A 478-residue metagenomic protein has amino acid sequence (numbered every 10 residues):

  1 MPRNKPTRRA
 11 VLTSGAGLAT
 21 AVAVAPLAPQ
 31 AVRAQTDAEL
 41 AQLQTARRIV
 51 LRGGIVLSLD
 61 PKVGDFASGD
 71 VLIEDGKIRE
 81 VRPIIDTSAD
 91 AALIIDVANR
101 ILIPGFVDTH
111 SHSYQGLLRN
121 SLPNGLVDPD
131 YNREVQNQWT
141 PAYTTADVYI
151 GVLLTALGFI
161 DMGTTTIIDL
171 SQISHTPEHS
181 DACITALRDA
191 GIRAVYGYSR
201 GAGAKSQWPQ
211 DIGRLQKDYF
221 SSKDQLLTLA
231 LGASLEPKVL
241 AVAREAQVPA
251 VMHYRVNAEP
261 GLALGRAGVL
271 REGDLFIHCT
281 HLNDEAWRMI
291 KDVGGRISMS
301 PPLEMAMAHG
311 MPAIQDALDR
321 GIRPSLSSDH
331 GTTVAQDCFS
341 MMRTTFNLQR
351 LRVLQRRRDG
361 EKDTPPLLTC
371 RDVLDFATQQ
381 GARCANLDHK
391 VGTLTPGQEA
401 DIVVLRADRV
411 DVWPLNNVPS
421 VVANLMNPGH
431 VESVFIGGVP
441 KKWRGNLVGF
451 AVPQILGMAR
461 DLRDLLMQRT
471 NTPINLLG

Functional and structural regions predicted by a protein language model:
M1-G69, E74-R79, D372-G478: Active-site microenvironment of metallo-dependent hydrolases
Q35, E39-A41, I173-W287: Metal-coordinating catalytic core of metallo-dependent amide/deamination hydrolases
T45-R52, T87-D130, L153, L157-D161: Replace "His-x-His-based motif
G54, V71, G76, N99 (+13 more regions): Divalent metal-coordination and catalytic microenvironments
L117-V148, N257-G273, V293-R296, T344-L368: Active-site gating loops and adjacent loop-to-helix segments of metal-dependent hydrolytic enzymes
N120-S171, H175-I192, G213-S222, R460-L462 (+1 more regions): Alpha-helical scaffold segments that flank or form the walls of functional sites
R244-P249, V269-G273, K291-S298, D319-P324: Glycine-enriched alpha-helix->loop->beta-strand junction motifs that scaffold or abut catalytic
G273, Q315-R409, L425-M426: His/Asp/Glu-enriched, well-ordered alpha-helical/loop segment that forms or immediately abuts the divalent-metal
